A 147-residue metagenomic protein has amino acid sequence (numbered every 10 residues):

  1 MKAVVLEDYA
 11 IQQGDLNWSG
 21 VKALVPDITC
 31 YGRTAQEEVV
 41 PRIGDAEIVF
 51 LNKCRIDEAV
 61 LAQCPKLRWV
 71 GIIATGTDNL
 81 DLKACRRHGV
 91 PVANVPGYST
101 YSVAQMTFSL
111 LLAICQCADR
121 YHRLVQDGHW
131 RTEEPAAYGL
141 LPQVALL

Functional and structural regions predicted by a protein language model:
M1-A46: N-terminal glycine-/charge-rich "phosphate-binding" loop or analogous flexible N-terminal tail
G32, I73-A74, V90-Y101: Short beta->alpha connector loops at strand-helix junctions that form conserved, small/polar/Pro-enriched
I43-I48, P65-R68: Short acidic/histidine-rich motifs immediately flanking catalytic phosphotransfer sites in two-component signaling
R55-L67, L82-A84: Rossmann-fold NAD(P) dinucleotide-binding segment
L67-L80: ADP-ribose/adenylate-binding Rossmann-like module
D78-V90: Rossmann-fold NAD(P)-binding glycine/threonine-rich loop
H88, P96-L147: Phosphate-binding beta-alpha-beta segment of Rossmann-like dinucleotide-binding domains, i.e., the NAD(P)
